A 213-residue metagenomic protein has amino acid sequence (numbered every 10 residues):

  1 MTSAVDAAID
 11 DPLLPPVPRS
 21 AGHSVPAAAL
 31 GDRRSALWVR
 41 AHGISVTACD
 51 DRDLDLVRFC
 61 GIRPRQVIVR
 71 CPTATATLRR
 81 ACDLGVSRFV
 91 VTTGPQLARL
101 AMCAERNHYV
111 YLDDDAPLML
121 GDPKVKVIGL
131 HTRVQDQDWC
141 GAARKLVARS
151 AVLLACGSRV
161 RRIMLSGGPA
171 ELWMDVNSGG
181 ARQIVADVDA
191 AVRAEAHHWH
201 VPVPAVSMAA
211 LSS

Functional and structural regions predicted by a protein language model:
M1-V91, P95-M102, R106: A charged N-terminal "starter" segment
D10-D11, L54, L78, L97-A101 (+3 more regions): Generic structural signal for well-ordered alpha-helices, preferentially at hydrophobic/aromatic core positions
G22-V25, G43-S45, P64-I68, S87-R88 (+4 more regions): Structural preference for beta-strand elements that scaffold enzyme active sites
D32-R34, A98, D136-W139, A170-W173 (+1 more regions): Flexible loop/turn segments at secondary-structure boundaries
D83-R88, D136, W173-R182: Glycine-rich tight-turn/loop motif centered on a GG-T
V90-G94, D114-D115, V134-V147, S178-G179 (+1 more regions): Active-site glycine- and acidic-residue-rich loops that bind and position anionic ligands or nucleotide-like cofactors
T92-D136: Conserved anion-binding
V147, V152-S213: C-terminal active-site-proximal or functional interface alpha/beta core segments in diverse enzymes
